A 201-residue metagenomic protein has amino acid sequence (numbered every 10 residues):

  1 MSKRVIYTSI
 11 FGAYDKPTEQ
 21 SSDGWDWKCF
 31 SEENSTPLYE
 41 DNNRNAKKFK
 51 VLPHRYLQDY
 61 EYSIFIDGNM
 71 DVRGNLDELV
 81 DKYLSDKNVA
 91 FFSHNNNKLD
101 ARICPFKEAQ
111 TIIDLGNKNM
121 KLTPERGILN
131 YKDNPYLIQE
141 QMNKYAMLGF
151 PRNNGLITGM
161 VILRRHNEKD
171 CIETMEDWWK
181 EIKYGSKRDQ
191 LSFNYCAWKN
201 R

Functional and structural regions predicted by a protein language model:
M1-Y62, Y184-R188, K199-R201: N-terminal anchoring/stem segment of glycosyltransferases
S9-G12, G68, R165: Structural motif
G12, E33-N34, M70, H94-K98: Short beta-alpha junction loops
H54, D77-D81, C196-A197: Short active-site loop/helix that positions an aromatic residue
E61-M70: Short beta-strand-to-loop acidic/aromatic patch adjacent to the donor-nucleotide binding site
V72-L115: Conserved donor-nucleotide/metal-binding helix-loop-beta segment in metal-dependent transferases, i.e., the alpha-helix
C104-K132: Low-complexity, serine/threonine/proline-enriched polar segments
K121-R201: Catalytic core and acceptor-binding pocket of nucleotide-sugar-dependent glycosyltransferases
